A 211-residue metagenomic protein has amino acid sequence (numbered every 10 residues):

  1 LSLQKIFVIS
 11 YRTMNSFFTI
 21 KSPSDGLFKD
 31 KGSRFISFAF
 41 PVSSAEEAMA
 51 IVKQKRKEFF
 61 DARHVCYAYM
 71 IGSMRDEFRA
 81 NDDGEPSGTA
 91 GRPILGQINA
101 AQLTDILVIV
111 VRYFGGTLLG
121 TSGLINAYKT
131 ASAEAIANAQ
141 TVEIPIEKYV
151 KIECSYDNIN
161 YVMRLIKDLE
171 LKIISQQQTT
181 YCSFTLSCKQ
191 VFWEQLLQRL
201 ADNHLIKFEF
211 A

Functional and structural regions predicted by a protein language model:
L1-T13: N-terminal amphipathic/basic-hydrophobic helices that include classical n-h-c signal peptides and signal-anchor
M14-G88, S175, E209-A211: C-terminal regulatory domains involved in ligand/effector binding and gene-expression control
S44-A45, S155-I159, S187-E194: Helix N-cap motif at beta-to-alpha junctions
A90-N138: Active-site beta-strand/loop microenvironment that shapes enzyme catalytic pockets
V142-Y156: Short glycine-/aliphatic-rich beta-strand segments at the starts of folded cytosolic domains
E153-L171: Short amphipathic alpha-helix segments
L165-D168, L196-H204: Short amphipathic alpha-helices in soluble, non-transmembrane regions that often serve as interface/regulatory elements
I174-Q190: Non-DNA-binding regulatory cores of transcription-related proteins, predominantly C-terminal effector-binding
